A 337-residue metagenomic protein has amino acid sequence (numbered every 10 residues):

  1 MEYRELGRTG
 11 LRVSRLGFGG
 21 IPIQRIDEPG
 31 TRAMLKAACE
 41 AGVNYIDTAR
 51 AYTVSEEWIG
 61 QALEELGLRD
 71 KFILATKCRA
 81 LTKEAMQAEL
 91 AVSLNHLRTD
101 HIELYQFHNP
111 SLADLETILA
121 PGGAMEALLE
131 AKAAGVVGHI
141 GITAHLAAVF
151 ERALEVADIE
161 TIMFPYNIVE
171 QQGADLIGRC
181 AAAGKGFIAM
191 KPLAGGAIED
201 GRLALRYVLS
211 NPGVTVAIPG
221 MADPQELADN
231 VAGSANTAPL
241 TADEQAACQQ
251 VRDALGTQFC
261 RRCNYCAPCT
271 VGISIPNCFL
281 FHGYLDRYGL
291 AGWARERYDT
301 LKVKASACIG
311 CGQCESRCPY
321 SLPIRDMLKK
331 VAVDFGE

Functional and structural regions predicted by a protein language model:
M1-F72: N-terminal binding-site loop/beta-alpha segment at the start of enzyme catalytic domains that lines or forms
Y3, L35, E56, G60 (+6 more regions): Generic structural signal for well-ordered alpha-helices, preferentially at hydrophobic/aromatic core positions
L6, F18, I46, I59 (+10 more regions): Conserved, mostly hydrophobic/aromatic
P29, E40, L81-I188, L193-G196: Glycine/proline-rich, positively charged, aromatic-decorated active-site loop/lid region on the catalytic face
C39, V43-N44, D175-E337: Structured C-terminal cap/extension of enzyme domains
N44-R50, A75-T76, G138-G141, T161-P165 (+3 more regions): Short catalytic-loop micro-motif centered on adjacent basic/acidic residues
E56-T76, M125-A134, A182-G184: Alpha-helix-loop-beta-strand connector modules within alpha/beta enzyme cores
D70-I73, I159-N167, T237-E244: Short hydrophobic/aromatic-enriched beta-strand-loop microsegments
